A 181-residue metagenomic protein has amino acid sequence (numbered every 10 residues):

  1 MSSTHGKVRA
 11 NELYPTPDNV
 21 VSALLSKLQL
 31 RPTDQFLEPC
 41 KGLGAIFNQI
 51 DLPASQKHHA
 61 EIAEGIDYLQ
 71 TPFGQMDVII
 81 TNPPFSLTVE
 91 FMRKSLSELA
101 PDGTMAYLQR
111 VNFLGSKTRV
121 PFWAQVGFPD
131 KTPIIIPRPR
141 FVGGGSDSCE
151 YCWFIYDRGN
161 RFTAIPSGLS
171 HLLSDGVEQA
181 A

Functional and structural regions predicted by a protein language model:
M1-A181: Class I S-adenosyl-L-methionine-dependent methyltransferase catalytic core
